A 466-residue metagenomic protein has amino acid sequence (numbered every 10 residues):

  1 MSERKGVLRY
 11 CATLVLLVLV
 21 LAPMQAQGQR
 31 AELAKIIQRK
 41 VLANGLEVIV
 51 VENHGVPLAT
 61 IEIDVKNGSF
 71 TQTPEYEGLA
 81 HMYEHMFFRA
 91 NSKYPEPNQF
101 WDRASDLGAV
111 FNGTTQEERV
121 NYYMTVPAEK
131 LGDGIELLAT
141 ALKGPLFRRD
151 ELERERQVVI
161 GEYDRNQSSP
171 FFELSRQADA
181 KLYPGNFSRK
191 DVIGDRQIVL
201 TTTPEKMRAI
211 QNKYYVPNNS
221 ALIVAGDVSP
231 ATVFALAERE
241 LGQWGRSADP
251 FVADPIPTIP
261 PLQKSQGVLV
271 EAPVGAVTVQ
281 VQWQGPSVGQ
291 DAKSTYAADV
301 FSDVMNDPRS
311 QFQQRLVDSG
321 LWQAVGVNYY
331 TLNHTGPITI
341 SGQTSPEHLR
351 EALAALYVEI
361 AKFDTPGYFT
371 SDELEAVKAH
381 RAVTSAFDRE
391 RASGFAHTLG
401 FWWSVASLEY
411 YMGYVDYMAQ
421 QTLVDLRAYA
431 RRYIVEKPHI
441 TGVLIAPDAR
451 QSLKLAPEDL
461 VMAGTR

Functional and structural regions predicted by a protein language model:
C11-A22: Bacterial N-terminal signal peptides
Q29-R30, A221-I223, S341-Q343, D372-R466: C-terminal regions of mature proteins
R30, P184, V192, P217 (+3 more regions): An aromatic/glycine/proline-enriched structural segment found at the starts of mature extracellular/organellar domains
T60-T125, R189-V192, N306-W322, H334: M16/MPP (pitrilysin/insulinase) zinc-metallopeptidase core fold and M16-derived inactive scaffolds
R89-K93, T125-R156, P308, Y329-D388 (+1 more regions): M16/insulysin-pitrilysin zinc metalloprotease superfamily fold
S105, V158-Q177, P257-V277, Q311 (+2 more regions): Short acidic/His-enriched helical or mixed secondary-structure segments at domain edges of catalytic enzymes and some
G134, A141, N166-V216, A237-E240 (+4 more regions): Scaffold signal of the M16-like zinc-metallopeptidase fold and its non-catalytic homologs
Q280-Q284, M305-T344: A structural supersecondary motif
